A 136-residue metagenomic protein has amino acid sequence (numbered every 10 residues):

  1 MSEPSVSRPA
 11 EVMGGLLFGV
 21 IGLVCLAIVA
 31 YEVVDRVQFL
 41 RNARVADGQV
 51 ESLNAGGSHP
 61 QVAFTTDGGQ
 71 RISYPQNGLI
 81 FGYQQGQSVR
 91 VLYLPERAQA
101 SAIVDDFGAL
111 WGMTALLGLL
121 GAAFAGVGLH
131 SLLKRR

Functional and structural regions predicted by a protein language model:
S2-L40, V104-R136: Alpha-helical transmembrane spans
R41-N54: Structural detector for short beta-strands of small beta-barrel domains
E51-G56, L94-E96: Short beta-strand micro-motifs enriched in acidic
G56-A63: Short aromatic-glycine-enriched beta-strand elements
A63-I72: Short solvent-exposed strand/turn elements
I72-I103: Extended, hydrophilic extramembrane loops/domains of integral membrane proteins
